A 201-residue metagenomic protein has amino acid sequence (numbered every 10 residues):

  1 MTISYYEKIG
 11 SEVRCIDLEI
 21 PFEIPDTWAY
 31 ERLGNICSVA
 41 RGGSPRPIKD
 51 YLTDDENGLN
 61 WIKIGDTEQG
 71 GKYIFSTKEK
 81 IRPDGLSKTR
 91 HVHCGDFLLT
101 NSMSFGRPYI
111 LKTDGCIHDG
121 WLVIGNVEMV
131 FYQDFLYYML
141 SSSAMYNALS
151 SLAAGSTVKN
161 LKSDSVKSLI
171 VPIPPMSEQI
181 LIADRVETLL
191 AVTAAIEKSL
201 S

Functional and structural regions predicted by a protein language model:
M1-V13: Extended, domain-scale alpha-helical bundle/helix-rich regions
E7, R46-T53, S151-A153: Short coil/turn segments at secondary-structure boundaries
R14-E19, G34-Y51, G65-C94: Sequence-specific dsDNA recognition surfaces
R14-S44, P172-A183, E187-S201: Non-catalytic DNA-recognition/assembly elements of restriction-modification systems
L18-I20, G120-L122, S165-L169: Short amphipathic alpha-helical segments
W28, I62, G95, S168-L169 (+1 more regions): Structural signal for hydrophobic
K63-G65, K78-S141, K162: A short beta-sheet element
S142-L169: Specificity-determining recognition surfaces
